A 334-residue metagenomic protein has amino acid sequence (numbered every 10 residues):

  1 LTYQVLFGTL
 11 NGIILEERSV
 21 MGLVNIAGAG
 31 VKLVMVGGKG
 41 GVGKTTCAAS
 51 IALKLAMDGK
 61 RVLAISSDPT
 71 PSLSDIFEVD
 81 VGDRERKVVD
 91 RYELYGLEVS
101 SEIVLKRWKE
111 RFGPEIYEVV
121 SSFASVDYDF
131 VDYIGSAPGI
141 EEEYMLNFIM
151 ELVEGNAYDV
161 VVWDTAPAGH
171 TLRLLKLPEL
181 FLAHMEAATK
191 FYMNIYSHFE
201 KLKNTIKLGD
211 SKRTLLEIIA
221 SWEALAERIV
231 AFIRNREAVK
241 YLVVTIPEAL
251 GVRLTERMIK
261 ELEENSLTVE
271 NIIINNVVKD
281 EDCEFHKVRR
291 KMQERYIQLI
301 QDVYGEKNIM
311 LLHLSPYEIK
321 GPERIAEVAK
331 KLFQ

Functional and structural regions predicted by a protein language model:
Y3-Q4, G8, G12, V20-G28 (+1 more regions): C-terminal lobe/tail of nucleotide-utilizing enzymes
G22-V42, C47-A220: Nucleotide-state-sensitive switch-loop elements of NTP-binding domains
E141, S221-L225, M292: Short secondary-structure boundary/capping elements
R213-I229, G251: C-terminal-of-GTPase-core extension/linker across diverse P-loop GTPases
